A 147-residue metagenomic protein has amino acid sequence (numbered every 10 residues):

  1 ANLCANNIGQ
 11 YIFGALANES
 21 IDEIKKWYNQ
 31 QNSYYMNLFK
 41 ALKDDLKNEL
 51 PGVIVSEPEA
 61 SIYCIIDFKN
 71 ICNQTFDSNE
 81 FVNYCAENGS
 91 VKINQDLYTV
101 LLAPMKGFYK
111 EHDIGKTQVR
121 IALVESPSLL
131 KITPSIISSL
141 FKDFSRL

Functional and structural regions predicted by a protein language model:
A1-L147: PLP-dependent class I/II
